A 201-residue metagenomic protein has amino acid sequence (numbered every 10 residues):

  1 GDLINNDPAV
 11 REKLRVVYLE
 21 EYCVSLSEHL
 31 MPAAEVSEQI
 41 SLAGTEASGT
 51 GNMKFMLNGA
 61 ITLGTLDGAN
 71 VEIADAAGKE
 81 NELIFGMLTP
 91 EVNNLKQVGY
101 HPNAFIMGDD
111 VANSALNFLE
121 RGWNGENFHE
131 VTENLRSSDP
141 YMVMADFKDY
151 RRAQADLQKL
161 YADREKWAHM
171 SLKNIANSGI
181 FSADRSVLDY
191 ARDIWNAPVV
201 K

Functional and structural regions predicted by a protein language model:
G1-V24: Nucleotide-activated donor-binding/catalytic signature segment of Leloir-type glycosyltransferases, i.e., the conserved
E21-S25, G44-A47: Short acidic loop-to-helix transition motifs that present clustered carboxylates
E28: An anionic, turn-rich surface loop/hairpin at beta-sheet edges that serves as a generic interaction/coordination patch
M31-A34, E38-S171, I175-I180, R185 (+1 more regions): Catalytic binding pocket for nucleotide-activated donors in carbohydrate/polymer assembly enzymes
